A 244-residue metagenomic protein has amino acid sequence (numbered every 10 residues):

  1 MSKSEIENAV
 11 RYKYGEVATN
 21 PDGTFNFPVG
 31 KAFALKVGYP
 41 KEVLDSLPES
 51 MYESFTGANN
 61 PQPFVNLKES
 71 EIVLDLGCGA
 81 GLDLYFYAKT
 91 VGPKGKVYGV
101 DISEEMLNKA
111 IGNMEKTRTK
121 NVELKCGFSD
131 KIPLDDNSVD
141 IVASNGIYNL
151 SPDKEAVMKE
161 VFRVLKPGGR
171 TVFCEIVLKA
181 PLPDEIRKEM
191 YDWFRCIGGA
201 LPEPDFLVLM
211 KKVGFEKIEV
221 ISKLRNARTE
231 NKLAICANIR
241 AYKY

Functional and structural regions predicted by a protein language model:
K31-I72, L82-T90: Conserved alpha-helix/loop element of class I SAM-dependent methyltransferases that forms part of the SAM/SAH-binding
E69, D130-I141: A short acidic, Gly/Pro-enriched loop at the edge of an enzyme's catalytic core that lines a small-molecule cofactor
G92, E155-R170: A short glycine-rich, Lys/Arg-flanked "PGG" loop and its adjoining helix->strand segment in the class I
S103-E105: Conserved SAM/SAH-binding beta-strand->alpha-helix loop
T117-I132: Conserved SAM-binding strand-loop segment of SAM-dependent methyltransferases
L178-I197: Short, glycine-/aromatic-enriched active-site segment of Class I SAM-dependent methyltransferases
G198-G214: Short alpha-helix
E216-E219, K223-Y244: Core SAM-dependent methyltransferase catalytic element
